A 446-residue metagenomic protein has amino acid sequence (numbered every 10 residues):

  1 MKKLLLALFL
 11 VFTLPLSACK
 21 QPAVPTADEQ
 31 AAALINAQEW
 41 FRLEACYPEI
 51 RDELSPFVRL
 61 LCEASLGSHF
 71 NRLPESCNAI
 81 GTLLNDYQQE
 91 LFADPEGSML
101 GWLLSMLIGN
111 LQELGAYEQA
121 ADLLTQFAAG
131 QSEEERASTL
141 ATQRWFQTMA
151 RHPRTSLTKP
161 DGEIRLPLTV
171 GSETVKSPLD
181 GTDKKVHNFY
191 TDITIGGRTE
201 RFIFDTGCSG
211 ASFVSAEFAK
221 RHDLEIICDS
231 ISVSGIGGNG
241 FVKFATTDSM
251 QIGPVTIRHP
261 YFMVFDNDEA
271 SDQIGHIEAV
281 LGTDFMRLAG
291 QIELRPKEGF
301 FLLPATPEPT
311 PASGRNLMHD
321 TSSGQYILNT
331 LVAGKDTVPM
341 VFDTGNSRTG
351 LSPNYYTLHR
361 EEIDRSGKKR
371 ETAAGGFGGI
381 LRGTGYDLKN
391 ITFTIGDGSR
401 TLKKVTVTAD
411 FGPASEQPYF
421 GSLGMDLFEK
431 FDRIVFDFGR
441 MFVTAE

Functional and structural regions predicted by a protein language model:
M1-A27: Bacterial Sec-dependent N-terminal signal peptides
C19-E446: Pepsin/retropepsin-fold aspartyl endopeptidases
